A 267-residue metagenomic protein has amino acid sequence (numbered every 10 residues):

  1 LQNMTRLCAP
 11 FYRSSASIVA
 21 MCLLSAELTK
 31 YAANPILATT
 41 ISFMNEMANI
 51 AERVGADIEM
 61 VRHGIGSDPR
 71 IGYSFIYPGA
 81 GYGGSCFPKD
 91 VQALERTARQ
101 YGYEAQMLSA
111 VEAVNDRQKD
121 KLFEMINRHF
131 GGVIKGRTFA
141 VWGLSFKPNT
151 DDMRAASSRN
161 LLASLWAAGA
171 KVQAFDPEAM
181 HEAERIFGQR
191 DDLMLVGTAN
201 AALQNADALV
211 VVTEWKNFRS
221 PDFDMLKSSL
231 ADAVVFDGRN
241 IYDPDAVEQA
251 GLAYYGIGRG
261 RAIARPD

Functional and structural regions predicted by a protein language model:
L1-D267: Structural/interface elements that position substrates and couple domains in central-metabolism enzymes
